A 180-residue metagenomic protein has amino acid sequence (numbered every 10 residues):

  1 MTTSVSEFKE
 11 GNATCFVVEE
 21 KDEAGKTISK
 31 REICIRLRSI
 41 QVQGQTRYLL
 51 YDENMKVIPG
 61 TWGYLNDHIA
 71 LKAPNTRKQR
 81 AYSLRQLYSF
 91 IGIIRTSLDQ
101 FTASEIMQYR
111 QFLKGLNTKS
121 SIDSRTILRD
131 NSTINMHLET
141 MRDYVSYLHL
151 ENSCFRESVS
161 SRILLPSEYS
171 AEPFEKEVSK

Functional and structural regions predicted by a protein language model:
M1-T61, H68-I69, R85: Basic/aromatic DNA-contact patch characteristic of tyrosine site-specific recombinases
G60-N75, L84-F174: N-terminal core-binding DNA-recognition domain of tyrosine recombinases/integrases
E177-K180: Intrinsic, low-complexity N-terminal interaction/targeting segments
